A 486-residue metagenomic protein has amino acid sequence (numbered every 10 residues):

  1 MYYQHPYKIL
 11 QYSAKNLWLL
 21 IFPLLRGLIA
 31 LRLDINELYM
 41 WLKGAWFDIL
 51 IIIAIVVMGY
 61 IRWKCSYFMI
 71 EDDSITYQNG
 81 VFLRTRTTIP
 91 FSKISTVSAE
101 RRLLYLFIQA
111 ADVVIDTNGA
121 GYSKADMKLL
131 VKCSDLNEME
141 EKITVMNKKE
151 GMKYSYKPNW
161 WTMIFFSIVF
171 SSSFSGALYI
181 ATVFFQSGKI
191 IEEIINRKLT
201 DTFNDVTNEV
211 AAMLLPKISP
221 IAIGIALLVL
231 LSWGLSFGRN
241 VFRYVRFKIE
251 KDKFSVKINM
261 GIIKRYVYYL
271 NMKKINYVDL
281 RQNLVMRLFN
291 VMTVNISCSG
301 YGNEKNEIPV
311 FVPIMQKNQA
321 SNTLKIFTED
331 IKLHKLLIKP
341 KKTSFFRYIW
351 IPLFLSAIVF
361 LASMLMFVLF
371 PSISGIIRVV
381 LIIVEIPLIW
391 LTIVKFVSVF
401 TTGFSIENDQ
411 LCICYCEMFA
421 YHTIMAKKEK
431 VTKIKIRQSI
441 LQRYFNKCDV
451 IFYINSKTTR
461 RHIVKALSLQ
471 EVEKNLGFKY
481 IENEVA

Functional and structural regions predicted by a protein language model:
M1-A486: N-terminal basic, Ser/Thr-rich segments that initiate or prime the first beta/alpha elements at protein or domain
